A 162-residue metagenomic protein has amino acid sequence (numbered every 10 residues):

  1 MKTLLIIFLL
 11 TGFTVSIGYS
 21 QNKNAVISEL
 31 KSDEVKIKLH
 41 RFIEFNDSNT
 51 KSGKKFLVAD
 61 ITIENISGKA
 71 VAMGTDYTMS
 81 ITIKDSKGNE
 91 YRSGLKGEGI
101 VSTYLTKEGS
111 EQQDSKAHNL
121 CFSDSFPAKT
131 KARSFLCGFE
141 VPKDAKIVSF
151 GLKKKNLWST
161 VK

Functional and structural regions predicted by a protein language model:
L4-T14, S20: Sec-dependent N-terminal signal peptides
N24-K31, L120-K162: Surface-exposed edge beta-strand/loop patches
N24-K54: Low-complexity, acidic Ser/Thr/Pro/Gly-rich terminal tails and inter-domain linkers that flank the onset of structured
S32-E34, S52-V58, D76-T78, A132-S134 (+1 more regions): Extracytoplasmic
D33, K38-F42, K84-S86, K96 (+3 more regions): A structural detector for beta-sheet-dominated domains
I43-V58, K69-M73, F126-A128: Short, solvent-exposed beta-strand/turn "edge" segments of beta-rich domains on protein surfaces
D60-I63, C137: Buried hydrophobic-core signal for structured, non-transmembrane domains
E64-P127: The feature marks short-to-medium sequence segments in extracytoplasmic or secretory-pathway proteins
